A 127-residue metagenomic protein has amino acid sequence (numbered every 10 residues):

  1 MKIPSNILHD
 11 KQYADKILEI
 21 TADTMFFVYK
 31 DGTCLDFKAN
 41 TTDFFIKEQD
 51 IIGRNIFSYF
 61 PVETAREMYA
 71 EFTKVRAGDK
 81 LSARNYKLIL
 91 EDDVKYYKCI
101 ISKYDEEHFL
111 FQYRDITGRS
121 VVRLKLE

Functional and structural regions predicted by a protein language model:
K2, H108-E127: Sensory coupling linkers of modular signal transduction proteins
S5-K30, C34-D36: Sensory modules in modular signal-transduction proteins
K16-E19, A77-G78, E91-D93: Short loop/turn motifs at secondary-structure junctions and domain boundaries
N40-I51: PAS/PAS-like sensory domain cap-loop motif
D50-E63: PAS-family sensory/regulatory domains
F60-K87: Terminal output helix/cap of sensory domains in signal transduction proteins
R84, D93-C99: PAS and PAS-like sensory/regulatory domains
Y97-D105, Q112: PAS-family sensory domains
